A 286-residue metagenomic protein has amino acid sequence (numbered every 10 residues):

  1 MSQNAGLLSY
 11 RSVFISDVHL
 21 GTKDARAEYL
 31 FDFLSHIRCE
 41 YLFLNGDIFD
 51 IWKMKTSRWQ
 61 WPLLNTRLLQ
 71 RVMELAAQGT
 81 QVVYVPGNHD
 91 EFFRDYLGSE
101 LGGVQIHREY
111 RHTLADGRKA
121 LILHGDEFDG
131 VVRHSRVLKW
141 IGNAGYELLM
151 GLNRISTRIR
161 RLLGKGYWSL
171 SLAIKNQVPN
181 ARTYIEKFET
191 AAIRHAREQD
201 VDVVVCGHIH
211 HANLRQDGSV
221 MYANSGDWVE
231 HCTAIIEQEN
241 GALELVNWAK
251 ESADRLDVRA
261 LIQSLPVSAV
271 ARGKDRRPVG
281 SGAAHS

Functional and structural regions predicted by a protein language model:
S2-R11, T22-A115: Core catalytic region of metal-dependent phosphoesterases/phosphodiesterases, especially metallo-beta-lactamase-like
R11-H19, M54-R58, A173-N180: Short, basic, glycine/proline-bearing loop/turn elements
S12-F14, L42-L44, L121, V205: Residue-level marker for buried hydrophobic side chains located in beta-strands that build the well-ordered beta-sheet
D17, D47, G87, H124 (+2 more regions): Active-site glycine-centered loops adjacent to acidic/histidine catalytic or metal-binding residues that shape
K53-K55, F93-Y96, V132-R133, L214-Q216 (+2 more regions): Short glycine-/acidic-enriched loop or helix-start segments at secondary-structure transitions that form or flank
Q105-E109, D126, G130-V137, R182 (+1 more regions): Conserved beta-sheet core of the metallophosphoesterase superfamily
T113-D116, Q216-S286: Binuclear metal-dependent phosphoesterase catalytic core
L123-F188: Active-site-proximal loop/helix segment associated with metal-binding centers of metalloenzymes
